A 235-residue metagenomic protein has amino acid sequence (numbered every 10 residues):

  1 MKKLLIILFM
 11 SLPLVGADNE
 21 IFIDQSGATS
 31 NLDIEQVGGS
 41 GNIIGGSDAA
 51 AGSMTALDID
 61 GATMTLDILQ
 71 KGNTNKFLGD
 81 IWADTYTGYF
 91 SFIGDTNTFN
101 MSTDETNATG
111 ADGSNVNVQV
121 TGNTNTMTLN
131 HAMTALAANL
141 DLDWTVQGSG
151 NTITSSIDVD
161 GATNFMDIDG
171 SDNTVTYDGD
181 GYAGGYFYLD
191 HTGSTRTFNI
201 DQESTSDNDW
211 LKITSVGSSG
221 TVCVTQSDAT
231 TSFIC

Functional and structural regions predicted by a protein language model:
K2-L8, L12-C235: Long, low-complexity, polar and repeat-rich extracellular regions of very large Gram-negative surface proteins
